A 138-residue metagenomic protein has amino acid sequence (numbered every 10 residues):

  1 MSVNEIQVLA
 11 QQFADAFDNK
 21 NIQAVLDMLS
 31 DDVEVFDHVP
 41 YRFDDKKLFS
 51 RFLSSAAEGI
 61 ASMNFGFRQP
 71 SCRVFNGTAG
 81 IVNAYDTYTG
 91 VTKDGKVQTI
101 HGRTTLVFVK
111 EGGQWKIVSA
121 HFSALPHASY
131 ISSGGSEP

Functional and structural regions predicted by a protein language model:
V3-N4, L9, I22-T78: A solvent-exposed, acidic/Ser-Thr-rich amphipathic alpha-helical stretch
F13, K20-N21: Short helix-adjacent coil turns
L53, F67-R73, D86-Y88, R103-V109: Hydrophobic/aromatic beta-strand elements that line small-molecule binding cavities or substrate pockets in beta-rich
T78-Y88: A short hydrophobic beta-strand element
Y88-Q98: Short, cysteine-centered beta-strand-loop-beta hairpins and adjacent loop/turn segments enriched in charged/polar
H101-I131: Short beta-strand edge/turn micro-motifs at domain boundaries
G135-P138: Extended, polar beta-sheet/loop recognition surfaces of beta-rich domains that mediate binding to diverse ligands
